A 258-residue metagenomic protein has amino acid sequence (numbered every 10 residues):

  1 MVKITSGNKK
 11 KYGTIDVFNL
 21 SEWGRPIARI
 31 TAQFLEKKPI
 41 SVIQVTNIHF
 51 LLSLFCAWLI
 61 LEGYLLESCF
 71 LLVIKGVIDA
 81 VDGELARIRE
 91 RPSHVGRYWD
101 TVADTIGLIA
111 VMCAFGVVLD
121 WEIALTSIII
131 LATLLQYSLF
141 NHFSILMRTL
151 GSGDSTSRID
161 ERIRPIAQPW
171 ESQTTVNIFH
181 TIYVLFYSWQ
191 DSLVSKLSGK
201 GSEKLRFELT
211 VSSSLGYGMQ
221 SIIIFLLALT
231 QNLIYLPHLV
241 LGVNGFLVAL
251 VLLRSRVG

Functional and structural regions predicted by a protein language model:
M1-P26, L146-G258: C-terminal membrane-associated helical module and adjoining short loops/tails
I30, A80, E84, S138-L150: Membrane-spanning helices that line or support transport/gating and their immediate boundary helices in channels
V42-T46, W99-D104, L209-G218: Select subsegments of transmembrane alpha-helices in polytopic membrane proteins, especially boundary-proximal
V42-V95, V111-M112, I128-L131: Membrane-embedded alpha-helical segments that form the functional core of polytopic membrane enzymes, especially those
S53-L61, V111-F115, N141, A228 (+1 more regions): Structural signal for membrane-spanning alpha-helices in multi-pass inner-membrane proteins, emphasizing helix cores
I60-E67, V117-A124, L229-H238: Transmembrane helix interruption/hinge and helix-loop junction motifs
I88-H94, L119-W121, T149-G153: Juxtamembrane helix-boundary/capping and inter-helix hinge elements in multi-pass membrane proteins
G116-M147: Alpha-helical transmembrane segments
